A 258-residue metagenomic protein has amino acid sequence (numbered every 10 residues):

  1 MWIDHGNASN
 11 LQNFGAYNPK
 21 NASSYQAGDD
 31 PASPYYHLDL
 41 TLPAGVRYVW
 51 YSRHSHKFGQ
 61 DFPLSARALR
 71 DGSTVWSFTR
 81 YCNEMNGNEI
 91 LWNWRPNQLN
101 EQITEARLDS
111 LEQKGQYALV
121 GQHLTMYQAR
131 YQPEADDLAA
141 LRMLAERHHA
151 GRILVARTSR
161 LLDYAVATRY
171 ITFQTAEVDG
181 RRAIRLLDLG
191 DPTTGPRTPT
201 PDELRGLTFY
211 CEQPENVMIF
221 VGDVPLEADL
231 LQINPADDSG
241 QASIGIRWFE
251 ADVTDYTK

Functional and structural regions predicted by a protein language model:
M1, A22-V46, A139-V155, C211-F220 (+1 more regions): Structural alpha-beta junctions
M1-K114, L119: Active-site-adjacent pocket scaffolds in enzyme catalytic domains
I3-D4, R152-R160, D229-P235: A generic structural motif
Q12-K20, Q128-A135, P196-P199: Short, flexible/disordered intra-domain loops and linkers
I90-L189: C-terminal domain-boundary segment and adjacent tail
R185-T193, V224, I246-T254: Secondary-structure transition/turn motif
L189-F220: Surface-exposed beta-strand/loop patches in extracellular or lumenal glycoproteins
Q232-K258: C-terminal beta-strand-rich structural cap/linker in extracellular carbohydrate-active enzymes
